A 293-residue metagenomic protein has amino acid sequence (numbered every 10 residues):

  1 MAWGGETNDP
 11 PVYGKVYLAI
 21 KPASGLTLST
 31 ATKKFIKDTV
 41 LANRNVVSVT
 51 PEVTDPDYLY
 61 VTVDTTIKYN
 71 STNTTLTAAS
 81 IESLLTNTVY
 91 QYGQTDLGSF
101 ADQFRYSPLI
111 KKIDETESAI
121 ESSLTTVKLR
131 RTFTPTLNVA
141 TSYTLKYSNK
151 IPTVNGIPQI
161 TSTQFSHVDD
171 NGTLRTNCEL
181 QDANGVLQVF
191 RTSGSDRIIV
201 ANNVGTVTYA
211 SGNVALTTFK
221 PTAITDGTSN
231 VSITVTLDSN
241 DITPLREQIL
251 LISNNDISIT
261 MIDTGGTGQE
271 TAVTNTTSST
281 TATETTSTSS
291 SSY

Functional and structural regions predicted by a protein language model:
M1-D96, F100: Carbohydrate-recognition loop of C-type lectin domains
P10, R105-K112, T116-F133, I262-D263 (+1 more regions): Short loop/turn elements at secondary-structure junctions
G14, G185, A210-V214: Glycine-centered loop-to-beta-strand initiation motif
K21, S195-Y293: Surface-exposed interaction regions enriched in Ser/Thr/Asp/Glu that occur as long low-complexity tracts or repetitive
L41, N45, Y90-Q94, D114 (+6 more regions): Hydrophobic alpha-helix feature that most strongly marks membrane-spanning transmembrane helices and their immediate
T54, A79-S162, H167-N171: An aromatic-glycine-centered, glycine-rich loop/turn in mixed alpha/beta architecture
P158-N202: Structural flexibility/helix-modulation signal
